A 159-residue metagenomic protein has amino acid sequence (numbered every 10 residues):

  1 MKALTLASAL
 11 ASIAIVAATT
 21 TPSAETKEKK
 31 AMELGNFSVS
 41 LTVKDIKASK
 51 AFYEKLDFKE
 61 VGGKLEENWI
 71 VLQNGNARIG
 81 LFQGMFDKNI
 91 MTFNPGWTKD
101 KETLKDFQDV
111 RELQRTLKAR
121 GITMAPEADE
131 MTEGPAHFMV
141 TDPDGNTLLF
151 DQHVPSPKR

Functional and structural regions predicted by a protein language model:
M1-T5: Positively charged n-region of N-terminal signal peptides that target proteins for export
A7-A17: Bacterial N-terminal signal peptides
A18-A48, H153-R159: N-terminal beta-strand motif that seeds the catalytic metal site of vicinal oxygen chelate
E33, S40-M85: Core segments of cupin and vicinal oxygen chelate
K44-K47, M85-F86, F93-T147: Vicinal oxygen chelate
W69, R78, I90, H137-M139: Short hydrophobic/aromatic beta-strand element in the GNAT-like acyltransferase core that lines or flanks the acyl-donor
D87-N89, R159: A conserved beta-turn-beta hairpin within the catalytic core of GNAT-like acetyltransferases that forms part
